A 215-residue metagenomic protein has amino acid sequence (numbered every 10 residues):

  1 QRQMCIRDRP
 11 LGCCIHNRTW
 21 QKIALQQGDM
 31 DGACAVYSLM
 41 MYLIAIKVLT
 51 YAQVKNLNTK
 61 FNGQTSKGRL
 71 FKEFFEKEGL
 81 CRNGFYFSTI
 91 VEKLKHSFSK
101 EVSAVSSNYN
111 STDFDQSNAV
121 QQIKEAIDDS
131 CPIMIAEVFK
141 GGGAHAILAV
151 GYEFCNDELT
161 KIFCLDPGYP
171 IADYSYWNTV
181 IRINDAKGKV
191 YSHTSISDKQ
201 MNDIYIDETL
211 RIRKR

Functional and structural regions predicted by a protein language model:
Q1-I6: Short, small-residue-biased leader/transition segments that mark boundaries at the very start of proteins
R7-I15: Active-site-adjacent bridging/hinge elements
C14-Q21, S130: Short linear interaction motifs
R18-S111: Cysteine-nucleophile protease catalytic domains, especially the papain-like/related folds used in DUB/UBL proteases
S88-E101, G143-Y152, Y174-R182: Hydrophobic transmembrane alpha-helix bundles
N110-C164: Active-site-adjacent substructure of cysteine-protease-like catalytic cores
Y152-R215: Noncatalytic regulatory segments and standalone regulatory/sensor domains
